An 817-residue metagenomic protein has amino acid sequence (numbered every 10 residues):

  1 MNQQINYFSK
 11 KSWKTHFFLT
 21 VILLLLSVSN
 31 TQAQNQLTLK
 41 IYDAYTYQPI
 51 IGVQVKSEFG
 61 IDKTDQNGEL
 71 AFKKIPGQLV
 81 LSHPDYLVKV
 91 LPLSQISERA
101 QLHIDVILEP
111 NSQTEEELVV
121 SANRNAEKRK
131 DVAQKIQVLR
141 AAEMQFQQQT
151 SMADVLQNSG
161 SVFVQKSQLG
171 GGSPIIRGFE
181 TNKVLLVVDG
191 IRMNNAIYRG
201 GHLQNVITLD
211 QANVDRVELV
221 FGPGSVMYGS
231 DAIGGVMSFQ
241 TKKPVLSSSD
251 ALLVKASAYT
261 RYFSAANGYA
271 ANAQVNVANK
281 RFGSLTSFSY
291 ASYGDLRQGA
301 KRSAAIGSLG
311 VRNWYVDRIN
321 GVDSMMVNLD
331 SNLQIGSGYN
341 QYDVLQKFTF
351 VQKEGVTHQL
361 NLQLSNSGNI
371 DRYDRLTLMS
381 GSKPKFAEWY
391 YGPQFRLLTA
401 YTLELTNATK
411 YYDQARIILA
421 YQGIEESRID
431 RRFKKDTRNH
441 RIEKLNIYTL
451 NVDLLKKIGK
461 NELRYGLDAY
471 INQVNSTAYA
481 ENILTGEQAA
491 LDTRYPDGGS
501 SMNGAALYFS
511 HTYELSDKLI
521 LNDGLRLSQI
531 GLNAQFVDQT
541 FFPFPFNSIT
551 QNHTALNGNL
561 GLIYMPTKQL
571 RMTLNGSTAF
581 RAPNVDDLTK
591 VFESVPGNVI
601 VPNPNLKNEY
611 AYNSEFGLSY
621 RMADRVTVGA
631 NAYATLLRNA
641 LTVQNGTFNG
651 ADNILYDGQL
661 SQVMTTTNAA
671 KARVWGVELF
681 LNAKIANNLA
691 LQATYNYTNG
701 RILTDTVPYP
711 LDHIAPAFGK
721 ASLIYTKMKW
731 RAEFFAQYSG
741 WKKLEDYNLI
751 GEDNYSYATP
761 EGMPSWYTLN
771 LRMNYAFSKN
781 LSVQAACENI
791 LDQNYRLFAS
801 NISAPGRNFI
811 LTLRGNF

Functional and structural regions predicted by a protein language model:
A33, S337, T349-K353, G392 (+4 more regions): Conserved C-terminal beta-signal and adjacent last beta-strands/turns of outer-membrane beta-barrel proteins
Y42-Y45, H83-P84, R99-Q145, T181: Short, acidic, small-residue-rich periplasmic hinge/interaction motif at the N-terminus of Gram-negative outer-membrane
M193-P223, V344: Short acidic/polar hinge/loop motifs at secondary-structure boundaries that mediate gating or recognition
A266-Y293, R302-N369, F395-L397, L515 (+1 more regions): Transmembrane beta-barrel wall of Gram-negative outer-membrane proteins
I335-Q341, V351-Y412, G423-N446, R494 (+1 more regions): Flexible loop and strand-edge segments within Gram-negative outer membrane beta-barrel domains
K353, R464, D468-Y470, G498-L637 (+6 more regions): Structural signature of Gram-negative outer-membrane beta-barrels, strongest in the C-terminal barrel of TonB-dependent
E443, I447-D453, G504-A506, V601-K607 (+2 more regions): Outer membrane beta-barrel strand-and-loop segments of large Gram-negative receptors, especially TonB-dependent
S516-D517, L521, Q529-I530, G629 (+4 more regions): Gram-negative outer-membrane beta-barrel transporters
